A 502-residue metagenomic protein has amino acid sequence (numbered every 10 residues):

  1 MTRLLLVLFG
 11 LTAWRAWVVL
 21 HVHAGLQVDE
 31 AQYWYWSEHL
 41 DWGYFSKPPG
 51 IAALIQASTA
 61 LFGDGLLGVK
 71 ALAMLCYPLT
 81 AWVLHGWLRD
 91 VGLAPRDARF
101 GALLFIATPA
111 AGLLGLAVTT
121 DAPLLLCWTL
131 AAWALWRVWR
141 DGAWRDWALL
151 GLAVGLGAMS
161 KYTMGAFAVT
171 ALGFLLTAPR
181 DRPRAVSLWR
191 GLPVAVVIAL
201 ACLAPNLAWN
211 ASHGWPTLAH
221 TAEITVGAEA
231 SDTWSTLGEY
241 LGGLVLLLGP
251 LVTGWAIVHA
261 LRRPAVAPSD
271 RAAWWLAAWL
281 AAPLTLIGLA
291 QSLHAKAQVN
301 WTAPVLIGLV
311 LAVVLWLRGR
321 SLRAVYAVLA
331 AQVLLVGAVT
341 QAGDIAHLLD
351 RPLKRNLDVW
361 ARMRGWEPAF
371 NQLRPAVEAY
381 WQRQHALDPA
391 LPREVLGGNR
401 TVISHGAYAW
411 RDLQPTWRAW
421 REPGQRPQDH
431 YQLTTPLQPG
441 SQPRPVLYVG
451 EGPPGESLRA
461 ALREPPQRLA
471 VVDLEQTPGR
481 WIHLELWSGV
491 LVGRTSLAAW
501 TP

Functional and structural regions predicted by a protein language model:
T2, L84-A107, L126: Transmembrane-helix signature of polytopic, membrane-embedded enzymes that assemble or transfer cell-envelope glycans
L8-L11, A98-P109, V154, A158: Short helix- or helix-capping micro-motifs that position conserved polar/aromatic residues at function-defining sites
H39, A102, A134, D146-Y162 (+3 more regions): Membrane-interface alpha helices of multi-pass inner-membrane proteins
A71-G92, L130: Transmembrane-helix motifs of polytopic, lipid-linked glycan transferases
R89-G92, A131-W147: Membrane-interface transmembrane helices that cradle and orient dolichyl/undecaprenyl
A110-L124: Short acidic/glycine- and proline-prone juxtamembrane loop motifs at membrane-interface regions of multi-pass membrane
L156, A168-W274, L280, L284-A295: Transmembrane-lumen/periplasm boundary regions of multi-pass, lipid-linked membrane glycan transferases
V299, R323-L391, T401-T416, E422-Q428 (+2 more regions): Membrane-proximal, lumen/periplasm-facing interface regions of secretory-pathway glyco- and lipid-modifying enzymes
